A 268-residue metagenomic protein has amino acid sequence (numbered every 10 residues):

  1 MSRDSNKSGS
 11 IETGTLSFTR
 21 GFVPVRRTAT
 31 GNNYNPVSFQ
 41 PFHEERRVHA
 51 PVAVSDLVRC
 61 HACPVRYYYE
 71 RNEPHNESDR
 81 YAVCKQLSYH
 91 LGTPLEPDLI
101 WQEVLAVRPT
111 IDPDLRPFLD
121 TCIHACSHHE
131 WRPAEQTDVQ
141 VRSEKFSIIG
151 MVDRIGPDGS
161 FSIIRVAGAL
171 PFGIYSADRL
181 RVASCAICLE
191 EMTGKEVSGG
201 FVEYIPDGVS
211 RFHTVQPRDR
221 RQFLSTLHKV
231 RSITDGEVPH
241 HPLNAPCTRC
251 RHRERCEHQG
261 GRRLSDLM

Functional and structural regions predicted by a protein language model:
S2-D4, G14-S160, M268: Metal-dependent nuclease catalytic cores that hydrolyze phosphodiester bonds in DNA/RNA, characterized by
S8-S10: Short linear segments in intrinsically disordered or otherwise low-structure-confidence regions
S38-Q40, Q136-S147, F172, E191-M268: Metal-dependent nuclease catalytic regions and adjoining charged, substrate-binding loops involved in nucleic-acid end
R47-H61, I174-A177, V238-A245: Structural motif
P74-H75, I187-M192: Active-site catalytic microenvironments for nucleophilic, acid-base chemistry
R165-I174: Short beta-strand-loop-alpha-helix junction that forms the active-site gateway of nucleic-acid-processing nucleases
S176-L180, P217: Short, conserved loop/turn and helix-capping segments at secondary-structure boundaries that abut family-defining
L180-C188: Short amphipathic alpha-helical face segments that pack within enzyme cores and frequently flank/anchor catalytic
